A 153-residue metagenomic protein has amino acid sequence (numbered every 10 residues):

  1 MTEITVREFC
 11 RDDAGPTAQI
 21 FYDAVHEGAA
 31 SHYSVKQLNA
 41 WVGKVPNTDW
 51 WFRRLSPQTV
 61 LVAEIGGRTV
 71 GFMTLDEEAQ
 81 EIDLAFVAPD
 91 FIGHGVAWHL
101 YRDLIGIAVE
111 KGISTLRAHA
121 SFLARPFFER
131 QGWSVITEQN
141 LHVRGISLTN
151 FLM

Functional and structural regions predicted by a protein language model:
T2-T5: Extreme N-terminal starter segment of soluble prokaryotic enzymes
E8-R11, Q19-D90, W98-D103, I107 (+1 more regions): Acetyl-CoA-dependent GNAT
Q80, R125-P126: Glycine-centered loop/turn positions within well-structured domains that cap or flank conserved ligand/cofactor-binding
G95: Conserved G/P- and acidic residue-centered "switch" motifs that form tight phosphate/ATP-binding loops in soluble
A108-S121: Conserved GNAT acetyl-CoA-binding A-motif
H119-R125, Q131, E138-M153: C-terminal "cap" of GNAT-fold acetyltransferases
